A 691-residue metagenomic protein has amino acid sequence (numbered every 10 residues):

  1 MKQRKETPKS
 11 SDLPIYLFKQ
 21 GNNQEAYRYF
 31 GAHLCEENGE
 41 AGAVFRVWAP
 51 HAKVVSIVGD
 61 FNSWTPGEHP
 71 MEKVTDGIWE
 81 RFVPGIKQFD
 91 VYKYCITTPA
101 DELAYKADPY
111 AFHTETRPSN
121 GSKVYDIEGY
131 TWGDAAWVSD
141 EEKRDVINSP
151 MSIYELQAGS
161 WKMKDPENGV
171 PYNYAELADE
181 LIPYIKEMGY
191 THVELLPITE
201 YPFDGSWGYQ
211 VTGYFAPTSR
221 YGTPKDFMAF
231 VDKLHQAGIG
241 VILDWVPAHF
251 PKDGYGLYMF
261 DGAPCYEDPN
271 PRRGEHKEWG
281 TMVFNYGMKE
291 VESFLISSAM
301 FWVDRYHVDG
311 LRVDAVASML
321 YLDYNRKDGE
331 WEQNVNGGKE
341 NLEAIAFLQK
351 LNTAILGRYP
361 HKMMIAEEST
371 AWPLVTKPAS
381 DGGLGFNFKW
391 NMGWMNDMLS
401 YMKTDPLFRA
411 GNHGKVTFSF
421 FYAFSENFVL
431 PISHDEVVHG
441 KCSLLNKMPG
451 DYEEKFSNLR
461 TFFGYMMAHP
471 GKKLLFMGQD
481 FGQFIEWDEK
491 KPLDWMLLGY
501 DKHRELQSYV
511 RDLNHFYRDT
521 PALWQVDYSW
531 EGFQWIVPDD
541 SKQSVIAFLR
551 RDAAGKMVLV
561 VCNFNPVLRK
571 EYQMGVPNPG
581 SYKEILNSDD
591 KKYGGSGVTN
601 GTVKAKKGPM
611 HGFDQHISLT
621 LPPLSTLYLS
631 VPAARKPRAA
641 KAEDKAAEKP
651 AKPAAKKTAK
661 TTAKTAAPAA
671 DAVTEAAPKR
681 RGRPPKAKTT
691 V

Functional and structural regions predicted by a protein language model:
M1-E40, V44, K73-E155, S160-G169 (+2 more regions): The feature marks proteins involved in alpha-glucan
V47, Y94, L156, I185 (+13 more regions): Conserved, mostly hydrophobic/aromatic
W48-V55, P577-G580: Short proline/glycine-enriched turn/loop motifs at strand-loop junctions of beta-rich domains
Q88-Y92, G601-K636: C-terminal beta-strand-rich structural cap/linker in extracellular carbohydrate-active enzymes
E115, A135-M151, Q157-E340, L619: Substrate-binding/active-site clefts of carbohydrate-active enzymes
H307-D309, Y324-K490, L497, R518-D589 (+1 more regions): Conserved alpha/beta catalytic core and glycan-binding cleft of carbohydrate-active enzymes
K502-L523: Catalytic cores of secreted or luminal carbohydrate-active enzymes
R635-V691: Intrinsically disordered, polybasic Lys/Arg-rich low-complexity tracts
